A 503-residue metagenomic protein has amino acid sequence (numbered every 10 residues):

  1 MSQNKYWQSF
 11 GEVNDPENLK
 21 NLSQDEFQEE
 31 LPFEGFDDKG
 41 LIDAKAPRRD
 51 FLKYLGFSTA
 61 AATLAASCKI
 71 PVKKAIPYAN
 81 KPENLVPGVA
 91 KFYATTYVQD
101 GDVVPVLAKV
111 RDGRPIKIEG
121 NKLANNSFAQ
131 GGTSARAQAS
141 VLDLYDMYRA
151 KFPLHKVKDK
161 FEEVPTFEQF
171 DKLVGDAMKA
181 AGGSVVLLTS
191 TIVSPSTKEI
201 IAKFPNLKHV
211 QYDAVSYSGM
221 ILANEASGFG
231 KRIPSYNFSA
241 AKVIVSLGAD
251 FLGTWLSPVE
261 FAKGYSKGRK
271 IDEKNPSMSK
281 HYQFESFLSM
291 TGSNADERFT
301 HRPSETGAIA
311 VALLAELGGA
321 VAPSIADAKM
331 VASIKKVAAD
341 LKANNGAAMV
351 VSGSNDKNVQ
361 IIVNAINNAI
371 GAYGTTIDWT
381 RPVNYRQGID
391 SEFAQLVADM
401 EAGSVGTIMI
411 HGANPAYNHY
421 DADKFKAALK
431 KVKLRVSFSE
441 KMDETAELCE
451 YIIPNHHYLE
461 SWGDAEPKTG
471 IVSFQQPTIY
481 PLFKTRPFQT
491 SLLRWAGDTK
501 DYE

Functional and structural regions predicted by a protein language model:
M1-A328: N-terminal export/assembly segments and adjacent metallocofactor-ligating motifs of anaerobic energy-metabolism
P165-Q169, A180-A181, P205-N206, Y212-E503: Non-catalytic alpha/beta scaffold blocks inside enzyme catalytic domains
